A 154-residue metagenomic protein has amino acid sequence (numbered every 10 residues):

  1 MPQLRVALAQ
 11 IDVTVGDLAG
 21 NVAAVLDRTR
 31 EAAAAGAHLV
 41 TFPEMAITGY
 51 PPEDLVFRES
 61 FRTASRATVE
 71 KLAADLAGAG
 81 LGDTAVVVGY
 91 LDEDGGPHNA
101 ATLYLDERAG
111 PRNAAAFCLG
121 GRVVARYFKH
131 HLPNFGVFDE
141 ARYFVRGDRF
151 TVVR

Functional and structural regions predicted by a protein language model:
M1-R154: Enzyme catalytic cores with a strong preference for nitrogen-chemistry domains
